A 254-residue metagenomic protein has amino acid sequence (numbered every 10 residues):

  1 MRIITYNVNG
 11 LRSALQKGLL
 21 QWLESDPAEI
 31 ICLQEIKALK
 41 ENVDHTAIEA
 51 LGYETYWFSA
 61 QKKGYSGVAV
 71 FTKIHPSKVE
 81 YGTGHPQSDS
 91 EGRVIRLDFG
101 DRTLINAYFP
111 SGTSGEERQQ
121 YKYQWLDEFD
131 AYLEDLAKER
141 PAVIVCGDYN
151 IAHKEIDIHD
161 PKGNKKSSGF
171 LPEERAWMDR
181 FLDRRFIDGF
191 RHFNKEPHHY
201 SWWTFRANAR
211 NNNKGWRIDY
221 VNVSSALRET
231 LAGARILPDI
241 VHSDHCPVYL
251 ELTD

Functional and structural regions predicted by a protein language model:
M1-A50, E54, A60-S66, Y81 (+1 more regions): N-terminal, active-site-proximal structural segment of metallo-dependent hydrolase catalytic domains
M1-N9, D101-T113, C146: Active-site-proximal beta-strand elements of phosphoester/diester hydrolases
N7, L23-E41, L104, L133-E155 (+4 more regions): Active-site beta-strand/loop signature of hydrolases that rely on acidic residues for catalysis
I36-L39, D44-G112: Structured beta-strand-rich core segments of catalytic domains in phosphoester-bond hydrolases
L51-E54, D127-K214, I218: Metal-dependent phosphoesterases centered on the DNase I-like endonuclease/exonuclease/phosphatase
K63-K78, P197, A209-E229: Conserved beta strand-loop-helix elements of the APE1-like EEP
K73, L97-G100, S224-S225, S243 (+1 more regions): Active-site beta-strand termini and strand-to-loop segments that position acidic
G84-H85, P110-L126, K162-K166: Surface-exposed cleft-lining segments at the edges of enzyme active sites
